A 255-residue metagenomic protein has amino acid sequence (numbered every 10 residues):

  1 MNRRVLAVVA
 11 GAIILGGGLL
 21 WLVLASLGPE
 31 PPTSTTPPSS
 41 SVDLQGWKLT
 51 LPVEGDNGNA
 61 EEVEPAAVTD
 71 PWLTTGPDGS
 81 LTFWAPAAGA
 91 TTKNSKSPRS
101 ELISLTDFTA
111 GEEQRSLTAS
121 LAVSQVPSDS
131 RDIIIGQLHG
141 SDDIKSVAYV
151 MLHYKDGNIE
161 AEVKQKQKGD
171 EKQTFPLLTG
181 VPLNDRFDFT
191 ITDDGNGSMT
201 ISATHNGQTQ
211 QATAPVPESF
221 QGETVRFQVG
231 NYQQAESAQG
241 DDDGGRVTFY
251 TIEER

Functional and structural regions predicted by a protein language model:
M1-I13: N-terminal Sec-pathway targeting helices
L20-P32: Hydrophobic single-pass membrane-insertion segments
T36-V68: Extracellular carbohydrate-recognition regions
S41-V42, L49, A90, Q114-S116 (+2 more regions): Ligand-recognition surfaces built from glycine- and aromatic
L73-E160: Secretory/extracellular carbohydrate-interaction modules and structurally similar beta-sandwich "look-alikes"
A87, V123, D193-G195, H205: Short beta-strand segments enriched in hydrophobic/aromatic residues within well-folded beta-rich domains
A119, D185-D193, M199-I201: Short tryptophan-centered beta-strand motifs in secreted/extracellular beta-sheet-rich domains of glycan-recognition
A161-D188: Short, aromatic/His-centered strand-loop micro-motif at the edge of beta-sheets
